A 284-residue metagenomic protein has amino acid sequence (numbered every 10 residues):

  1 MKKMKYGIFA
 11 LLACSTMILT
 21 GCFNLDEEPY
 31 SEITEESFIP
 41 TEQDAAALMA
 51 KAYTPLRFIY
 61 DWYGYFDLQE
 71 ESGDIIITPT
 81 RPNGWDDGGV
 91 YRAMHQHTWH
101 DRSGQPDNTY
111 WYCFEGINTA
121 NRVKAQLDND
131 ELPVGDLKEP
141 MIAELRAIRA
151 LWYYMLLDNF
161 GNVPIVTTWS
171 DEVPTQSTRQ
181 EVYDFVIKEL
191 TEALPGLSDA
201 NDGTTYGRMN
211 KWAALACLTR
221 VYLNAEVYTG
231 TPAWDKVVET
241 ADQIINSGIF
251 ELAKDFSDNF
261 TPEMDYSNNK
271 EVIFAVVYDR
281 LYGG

Functional and structural regions predicted by a protein language model:
M1-Y30: Bacterial Sec-dependent N-terminal signal peptides
C22-G73, T78, D107, Q180: Acidic, glycine-rich segments characteristic of secretory precursors and extracytoplasmic regions
S31-T34, H97-D101, I165-E172: Short linear capping/connector segments at secondary-structure termini
A46-Y60, N83-F160, E172-D184, L190-T204: Conserved, well-structured interaction surfaces
L157-D158, P164, N224-G230: Short coil/turn linking the two alpha-helices of tandem helical-hairpin repeats
L223-V227, V238-G284: Polar, glycine-rich mid-to-C-terminal structural blocks that act as macromolecule-binding/assembly scaffolds
